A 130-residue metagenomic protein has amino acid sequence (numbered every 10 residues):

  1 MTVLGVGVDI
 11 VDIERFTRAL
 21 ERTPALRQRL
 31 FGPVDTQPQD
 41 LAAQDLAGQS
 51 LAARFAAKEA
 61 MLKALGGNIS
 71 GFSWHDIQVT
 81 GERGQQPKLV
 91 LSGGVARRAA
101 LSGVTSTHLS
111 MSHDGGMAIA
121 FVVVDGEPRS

Functional and structural regions predicted by a protein language model:
M1-S130: Core catalytic alpha/beta fold that binds nucleotide/phospho-ligands
